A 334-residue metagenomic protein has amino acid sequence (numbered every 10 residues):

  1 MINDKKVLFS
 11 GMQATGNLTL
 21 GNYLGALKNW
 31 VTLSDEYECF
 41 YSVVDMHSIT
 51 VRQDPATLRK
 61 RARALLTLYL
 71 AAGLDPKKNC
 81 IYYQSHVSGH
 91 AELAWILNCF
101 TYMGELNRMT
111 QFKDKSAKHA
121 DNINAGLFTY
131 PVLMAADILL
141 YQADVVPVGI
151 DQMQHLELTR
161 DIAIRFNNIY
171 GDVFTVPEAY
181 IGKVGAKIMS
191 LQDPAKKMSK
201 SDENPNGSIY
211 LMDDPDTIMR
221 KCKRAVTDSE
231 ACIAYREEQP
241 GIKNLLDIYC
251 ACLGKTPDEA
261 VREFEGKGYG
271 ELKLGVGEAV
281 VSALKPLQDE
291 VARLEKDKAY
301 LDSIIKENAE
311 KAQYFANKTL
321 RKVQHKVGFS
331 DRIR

Functional and structural regions predicted by a protein language model:
I2-F9, A14-A136, A279-S282, A292: N-terminal Rossmann-like or analogous alpha/beta NTP/dinucleotide-binding catalytic cores that position adenine
M12-A14, D45-H47, D144-V145, D202 (+1 more regions): Short, histidine-centered active-site or binding-site loop motifs used for metal coordination, general acid-base
N22, Q154, R160-R334: Conserved nucleotide- and phosphate/pyrophosphate-binding catalytic cores in adenylate/nucleotidyl-handling enzymes
E38, M103-N107, L140-P147, A251-A260 (+1 more regions): Short helix-capping/linker segments at secondary-structure and domain boundaries
D45-M46, A135-L139, P194, A251-G254: Short connector loops/turns at beta-strand edges and beta->alpha or beta->beta junctions
D114-F166, Y170, S190: Internal, conserved structured core segments that host functional sites
